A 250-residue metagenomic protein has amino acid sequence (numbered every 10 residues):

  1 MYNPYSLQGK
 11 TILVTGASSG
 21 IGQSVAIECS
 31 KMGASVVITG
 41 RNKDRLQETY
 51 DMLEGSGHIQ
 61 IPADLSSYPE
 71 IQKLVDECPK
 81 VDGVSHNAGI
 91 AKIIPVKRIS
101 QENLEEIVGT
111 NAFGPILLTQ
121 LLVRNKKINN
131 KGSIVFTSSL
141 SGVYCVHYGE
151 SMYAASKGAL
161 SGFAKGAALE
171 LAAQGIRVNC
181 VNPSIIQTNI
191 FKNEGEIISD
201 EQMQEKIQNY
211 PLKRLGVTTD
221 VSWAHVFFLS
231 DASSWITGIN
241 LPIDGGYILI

Functional and structural regions predicted by a protein language model:
S18-S19: Conserved glycine-rich cofactor-binding loop
P95-V96, N103-V108, Q202, K206: Substrate-binding pocket helix/loop in short-chain dehydrogenase/reductase
T119, S156, A164: Active-site helix of classical SDR
R124, L169-E170, S234: Alpha-helical segment proximal to the catalytic Tyr-Lys
S139: Residue(s) in the substrate-gating loop at a strand-loop-helix junction that position the organic substrate next
A172, R177, I236-G238: Short, small/polar-rich loop/turn modules that mediate ligand/substrate recognition or access, typified
R214-I243, I248-L249: C-terminal substrate-recognition "lid" of short-chain dehydrogenase/reductases
